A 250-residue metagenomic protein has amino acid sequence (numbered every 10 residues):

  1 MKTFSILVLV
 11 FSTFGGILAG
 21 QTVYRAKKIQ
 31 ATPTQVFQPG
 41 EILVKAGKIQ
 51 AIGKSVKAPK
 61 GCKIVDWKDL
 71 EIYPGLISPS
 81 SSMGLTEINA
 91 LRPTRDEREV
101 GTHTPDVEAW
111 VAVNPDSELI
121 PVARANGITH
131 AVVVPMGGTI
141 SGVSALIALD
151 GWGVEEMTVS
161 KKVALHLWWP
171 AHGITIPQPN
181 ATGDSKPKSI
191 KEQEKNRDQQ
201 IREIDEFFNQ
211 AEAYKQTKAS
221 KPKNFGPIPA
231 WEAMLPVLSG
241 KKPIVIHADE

Functional and structural regions predicted by a protein language model:
S5-G16: Bacterial N-terminal signal peptides
Q21-V36: Short N-terminal segments immediately surrounding and downstream of signal-peptide cleavage
T22-Y24, A58-W110, A125: Replace "His-x-His-based motif
P33-Y73: Histidine-rich, glycine-flanked metal-binding segment
L119, R124-E250: Polyanionic/metal-chelating signatures
